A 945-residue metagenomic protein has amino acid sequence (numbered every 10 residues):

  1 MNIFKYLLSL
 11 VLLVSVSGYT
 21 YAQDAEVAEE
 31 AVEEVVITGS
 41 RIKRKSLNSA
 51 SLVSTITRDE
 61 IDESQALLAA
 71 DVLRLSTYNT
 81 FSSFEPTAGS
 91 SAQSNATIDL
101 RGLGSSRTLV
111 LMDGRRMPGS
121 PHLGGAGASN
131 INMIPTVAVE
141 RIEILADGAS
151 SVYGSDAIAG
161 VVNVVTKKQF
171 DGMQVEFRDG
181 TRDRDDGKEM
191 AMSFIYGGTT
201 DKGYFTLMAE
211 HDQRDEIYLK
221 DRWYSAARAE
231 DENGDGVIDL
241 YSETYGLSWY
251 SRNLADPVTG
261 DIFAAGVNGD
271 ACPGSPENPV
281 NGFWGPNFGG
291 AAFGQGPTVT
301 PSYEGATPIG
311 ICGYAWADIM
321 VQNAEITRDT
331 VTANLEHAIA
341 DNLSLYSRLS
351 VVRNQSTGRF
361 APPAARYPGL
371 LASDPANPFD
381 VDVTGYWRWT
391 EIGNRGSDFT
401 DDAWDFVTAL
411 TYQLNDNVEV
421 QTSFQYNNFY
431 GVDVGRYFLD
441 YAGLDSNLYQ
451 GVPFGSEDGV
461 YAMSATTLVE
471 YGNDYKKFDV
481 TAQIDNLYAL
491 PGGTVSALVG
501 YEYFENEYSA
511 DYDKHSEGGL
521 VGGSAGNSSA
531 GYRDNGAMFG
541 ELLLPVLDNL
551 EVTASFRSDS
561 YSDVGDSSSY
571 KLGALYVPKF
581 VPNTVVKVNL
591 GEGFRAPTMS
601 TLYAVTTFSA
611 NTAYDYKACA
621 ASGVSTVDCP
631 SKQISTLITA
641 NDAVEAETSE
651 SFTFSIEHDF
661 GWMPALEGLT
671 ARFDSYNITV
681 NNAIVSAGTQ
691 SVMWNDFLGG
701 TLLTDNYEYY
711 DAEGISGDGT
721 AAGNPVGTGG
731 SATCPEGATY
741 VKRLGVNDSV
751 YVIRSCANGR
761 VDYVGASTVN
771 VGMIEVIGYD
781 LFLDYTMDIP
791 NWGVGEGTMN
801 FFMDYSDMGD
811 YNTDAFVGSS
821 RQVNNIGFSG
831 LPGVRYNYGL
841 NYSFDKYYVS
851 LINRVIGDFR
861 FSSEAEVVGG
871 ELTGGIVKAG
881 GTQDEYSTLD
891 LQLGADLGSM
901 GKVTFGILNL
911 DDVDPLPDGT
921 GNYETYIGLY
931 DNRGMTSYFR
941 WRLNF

Functional and structural regions predicted by a protein language model:
M1-S64, A70-S76, S193, G197 (+3 more regions): N-terminal Sec signal peptide and the immediately downstream disordered periplasmic leader that contains the TonB box
D71-T77, F81-N95, L103-S105, R115-M133 (+8 more regions): Surface-exposed beta-strand-turn/loop segments characteristic of Gram-negative outer-membrane beta-barrels
L123, D215-I217, R228-E230, F288-I326 (+7 more regions): Surface-exposed, low-complexity loop segments enriched in small/polar and acidic residues
Q169-M173, D201-K202, A340-L343, Q413-E419 (+12 more regions): Short loop/turn motifs that connect adjacent beta-strands in outer-membrane beta-barrel proteins
D179-D183, T200-K202, H211-D215, V351-Q355 (+17 more regions): Transmembrane beta-strands of outer-membrane beta-barrel pores
D433-V434, A442, G591, F608 (+4 more regions): C-terminal beta-signal and terminal closure region of outer-membrane beta-barrel proteins
S609, G797-D896, D911: C-terminal beta-barrel architecture of Gram-negative outer-membrane proteins
N681-N682, N812, R854-G869, G894-F945: C-terminal beta-signal and adjacent terminal beta-strands/loops of Gram-negative outer-membrane beta-barrel proteins
